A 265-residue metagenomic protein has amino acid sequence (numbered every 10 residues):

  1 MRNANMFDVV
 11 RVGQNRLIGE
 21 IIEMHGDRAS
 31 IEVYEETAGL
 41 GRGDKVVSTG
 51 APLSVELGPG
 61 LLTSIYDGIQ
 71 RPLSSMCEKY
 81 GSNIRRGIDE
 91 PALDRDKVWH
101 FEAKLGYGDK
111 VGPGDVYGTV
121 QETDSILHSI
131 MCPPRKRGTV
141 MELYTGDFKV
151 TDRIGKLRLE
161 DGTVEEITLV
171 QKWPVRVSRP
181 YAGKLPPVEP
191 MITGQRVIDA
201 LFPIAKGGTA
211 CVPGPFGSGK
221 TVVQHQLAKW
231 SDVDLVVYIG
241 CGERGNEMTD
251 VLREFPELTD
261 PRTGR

Functional and structural regions predicted by a protein language model:
M1, A29-E35, R95-G106, T139-L143 (+1 more regions): Short alpha-helix capping/helix-loop boundary micro-motifs
M1-R85: N-terminal accessory targeting/assembly segments
I21, I65, V116, V140-E142: Conserved hydrophobic positions within beta-strands
R28-Y34, P72-E78, S129-I130, E142-Y144 (+1 more regions): Short, solvent-exposed secondary-structure boundary/capping segments
E78-D124, H128-P133, K149-T209, V223-Q226 (+1 more regions): P-loop NTPase nucleotide-binding/switch module
G214-P215: The Walker A (P-loop) glycine that initiates the GxxxxGKT/S ATP-binding motif of P-loop NTPases
S218: ATP-binding Walker
T221-G264: Conserved P-loop
